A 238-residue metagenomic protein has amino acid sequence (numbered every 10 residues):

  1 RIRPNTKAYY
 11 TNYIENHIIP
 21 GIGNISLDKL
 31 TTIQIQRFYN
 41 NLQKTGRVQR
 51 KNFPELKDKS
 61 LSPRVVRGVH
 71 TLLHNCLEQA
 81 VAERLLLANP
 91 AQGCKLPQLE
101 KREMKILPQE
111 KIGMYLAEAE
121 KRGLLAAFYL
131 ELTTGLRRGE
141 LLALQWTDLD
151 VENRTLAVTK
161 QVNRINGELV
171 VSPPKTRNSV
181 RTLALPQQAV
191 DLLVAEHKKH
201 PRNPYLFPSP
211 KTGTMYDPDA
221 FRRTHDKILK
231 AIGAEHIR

Functional and structural regions predicted by a protein language model:
R1-L85, P90, K101, G213-A220 (+1 more regions): N-terminal core-binding DNA-recognition domain of tyrosine site-specific recombinases/integrases
N12, Q109-E110, Q161-R164, P186-E235: Active-site/catalytic core of tyrosine-dependent DNA strand-transfer enzymes
L30, L107, L185: A conserved hydrophobic position in a structured secondary element of the catalytic/binding core that shapes
Y39, H70, H74-L77, L116 (+4 more regions): Non-transmembrane alpha-helical segments in soluble domains of secreted/periplasmic/extracellular proteins
V48-N52, L56-P63, R67-T71, A82-W146 (+5 more regions): Basic, Lys/Arg- and aromatic-enriched nucleic-acid-binding interface segment
R154-L156: Hydrophobic residues embedded in beta-strands of well-ordered beta-sheets
K160-N178: Short, flexible, glycine-rich and Lys/Arg-enriched loop motifs at helix boundaries that contact anionic partners
